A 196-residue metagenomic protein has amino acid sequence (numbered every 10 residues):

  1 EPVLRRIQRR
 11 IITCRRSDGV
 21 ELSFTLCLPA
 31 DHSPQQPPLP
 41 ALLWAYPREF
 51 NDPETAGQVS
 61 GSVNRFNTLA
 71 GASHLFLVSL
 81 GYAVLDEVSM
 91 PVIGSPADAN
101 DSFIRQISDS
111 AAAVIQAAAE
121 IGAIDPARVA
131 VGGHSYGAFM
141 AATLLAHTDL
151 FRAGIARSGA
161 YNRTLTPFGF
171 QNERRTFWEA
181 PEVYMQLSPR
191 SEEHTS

Functional and structural regions predicted by a protein language model:
E1-P34, A72-L75, S79, A117: Non-catalytic accessory segments flanking enzyme active sites
L22-F24, A41, L85: Short beta-strand motif preference
L28, Q36-E49: Short beta-strand element of the alpha/beta-hydrolase
D31, R48-E49, P91, A160: Flexible, active-site-proximal loop/turn residues at the rims of small-molecule/cofactor binding pockets and catalytic
S33-Q36, S191: Short amphipathic alpha-helix with an adjacent loop that forms part of the alpha/beta core around
E49-N51, V84: Serine-hydrolase catalytic-loop signature spanning alpha/beta hydrolases and amidase-signature enzymes
N51-N64: Short, conserved, GDST-rich strand-edge loop motifs in beta-rich repeat architectures
V63-S196: Active-site-proximal cap/loop segments of hydrolase catalytic domains
